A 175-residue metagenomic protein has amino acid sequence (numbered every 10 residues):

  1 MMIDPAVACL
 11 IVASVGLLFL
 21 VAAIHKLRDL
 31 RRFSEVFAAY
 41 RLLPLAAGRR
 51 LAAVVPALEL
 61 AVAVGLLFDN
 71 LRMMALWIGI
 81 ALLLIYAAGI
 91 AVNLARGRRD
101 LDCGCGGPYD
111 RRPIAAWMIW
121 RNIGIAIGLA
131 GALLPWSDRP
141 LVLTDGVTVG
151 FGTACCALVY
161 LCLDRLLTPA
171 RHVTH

Functional and structural regions predicted by a protein language model:
M1-T174: Membrane-interfacial helix-loop segments of redox and metal-homeostasis proteins, especially TM-loop-TM junctions
